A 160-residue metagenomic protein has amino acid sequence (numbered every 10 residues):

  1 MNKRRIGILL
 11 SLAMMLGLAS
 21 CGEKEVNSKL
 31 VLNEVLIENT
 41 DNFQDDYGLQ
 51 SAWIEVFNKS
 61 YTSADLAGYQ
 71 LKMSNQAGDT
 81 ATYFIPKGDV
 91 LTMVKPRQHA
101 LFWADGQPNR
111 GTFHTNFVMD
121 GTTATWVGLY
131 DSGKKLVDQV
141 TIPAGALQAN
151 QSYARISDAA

Functional and structural regions predicted by a protein language model:
M1-L9: Bacterial N-terminal signal peptides that target proteins for export
K3-R4, M14, P96, A154: Short, intrinsically disordered low-complexity segments
L9-G17: Bacterial N-terminal signal peptides
C21-A160: Activation on beta-sandwich/Ig-like modules and their edge loops
